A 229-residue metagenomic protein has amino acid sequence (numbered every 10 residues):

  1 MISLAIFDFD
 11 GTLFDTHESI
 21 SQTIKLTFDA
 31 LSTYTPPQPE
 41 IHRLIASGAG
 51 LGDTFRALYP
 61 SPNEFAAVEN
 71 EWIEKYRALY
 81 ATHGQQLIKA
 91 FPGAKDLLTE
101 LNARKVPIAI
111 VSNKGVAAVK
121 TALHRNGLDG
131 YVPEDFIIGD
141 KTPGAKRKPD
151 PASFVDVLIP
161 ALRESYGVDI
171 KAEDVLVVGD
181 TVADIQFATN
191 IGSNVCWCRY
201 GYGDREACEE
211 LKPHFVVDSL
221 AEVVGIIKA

Functional and structural regions predicted by a protein language model:
I2-D96, A103-R104, A117: N-terminal helical cap/lid subdomain that shapes the substrate entry/recognition surface in HAD-like hydrolases
D10, E134-D135, H214: Receiver (REC) domain switch/active-site residues of two-component response regulators
A46, K89-G93, K114, P149 (+2 more regions): Short beta->alpha linker loops
L87, G115-L176, V182, Q186-I191 (+1 more regions): Substrate-recognition "cap/lid" segment bordering the active-site pocket of phosphatases
K95-T99, T181-D184, R199-C208: Short glycine/proline-centered loop/turn elements that form peptide/ligand docking sites
F215-S219: Short acidic-hydrophobic, aromatic-tinged amphipathic segments that line or gate anion-handling sites
